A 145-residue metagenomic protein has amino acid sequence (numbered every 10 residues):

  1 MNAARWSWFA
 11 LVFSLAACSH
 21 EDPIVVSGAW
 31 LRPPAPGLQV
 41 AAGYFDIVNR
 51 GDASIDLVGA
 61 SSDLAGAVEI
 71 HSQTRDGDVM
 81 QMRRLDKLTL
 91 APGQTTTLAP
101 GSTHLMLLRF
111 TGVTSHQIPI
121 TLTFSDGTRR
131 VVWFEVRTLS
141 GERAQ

Functional and structural regions predicted by a protein language model:
M1-A3: N-terminal secretory signal peptides that target proteins for export/translocation
S7-A16: Bacterial N-terminal signal peptides
C18-D22: Bacterial signal peptide processing site
P23-Q145: Compact, glycine-rich, soluble single-domain proteins
